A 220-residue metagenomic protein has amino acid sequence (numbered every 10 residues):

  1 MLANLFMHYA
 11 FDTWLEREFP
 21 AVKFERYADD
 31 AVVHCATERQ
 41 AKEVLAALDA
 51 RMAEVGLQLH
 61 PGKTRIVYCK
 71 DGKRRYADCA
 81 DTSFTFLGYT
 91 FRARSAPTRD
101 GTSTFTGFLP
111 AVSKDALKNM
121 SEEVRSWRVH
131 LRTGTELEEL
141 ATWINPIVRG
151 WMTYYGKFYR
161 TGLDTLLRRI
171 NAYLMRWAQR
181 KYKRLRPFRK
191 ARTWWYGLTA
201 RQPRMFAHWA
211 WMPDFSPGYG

Functional and structural regions predicted by a protein language model:
M1-G220: Non-catalytic terminal/accessory segments
